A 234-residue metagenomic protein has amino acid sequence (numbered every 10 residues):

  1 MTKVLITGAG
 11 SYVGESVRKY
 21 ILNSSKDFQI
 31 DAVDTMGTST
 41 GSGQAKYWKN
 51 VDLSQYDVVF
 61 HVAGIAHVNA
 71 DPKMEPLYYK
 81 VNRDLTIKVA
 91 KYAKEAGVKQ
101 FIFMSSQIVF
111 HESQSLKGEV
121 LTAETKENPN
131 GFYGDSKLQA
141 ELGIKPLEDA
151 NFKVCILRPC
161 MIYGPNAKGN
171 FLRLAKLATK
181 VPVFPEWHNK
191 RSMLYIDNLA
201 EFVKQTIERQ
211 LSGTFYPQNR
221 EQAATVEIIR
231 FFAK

Functional and structural regions predicted by a protein language model:
V4-L22: N-terminal Rossmann NAD(P)H-binding glycine-rich loop of SDR-like oxidoreductase domains
T40, Q44-D84, K88, Y92-E95 (+1 more regions): NAD(P)H-binding glycine-rich loop region in Rossmannoid oxidoreductase-like domains and their noncatalytic homologs
A70-D71, K176-L194, N198, Q205-T206 (+2 more regions): A conserved pocket-lining segment of Rossmann-fold NAD(P)-dependent short-chain dehydrogenase/reductase
Y79-T86, I102, S136-K137, S192: Short alpha-helix in the Rossmann-fold core of NAD(P)-dependent oxidoreductases
K80, S115-I162, V183: Catalytic helix-loop patch of NAD(P)-dependent Rossmann-fold dehydrogenases
I87-F132, C155: Conserved Rossmann-fold NAD(P)-dependent oxidoreductase catalytic core, especially the SDR/UDP-sugar
L138, Y163-R173, Q205-Y216, E221: Glycine/proline-rich active-site loop of Rossmann-fold NAD(P)-dependent oxidoreductases
N166, K190-N198, F215-K234: Substrate-binding strand-loop-helix patch in Rossmann-like NAD(P)-dependent oxidoreductase/epimerase domains
